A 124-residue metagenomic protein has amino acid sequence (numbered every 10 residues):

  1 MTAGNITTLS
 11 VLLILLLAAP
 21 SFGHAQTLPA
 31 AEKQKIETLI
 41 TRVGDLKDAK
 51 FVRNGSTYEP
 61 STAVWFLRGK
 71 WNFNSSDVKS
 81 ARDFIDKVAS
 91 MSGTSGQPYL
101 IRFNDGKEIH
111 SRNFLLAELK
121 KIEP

Functional and structural regions predicted by a protein language model:
M1-S10: Bacterial N-terminal signal peptides that target proteins for export
N5-I6, F22-Q26: Terminal, compositionally biased segments
S10-P20: Bacterial N-terminal signal peptides
L17, V43-D45, G93: A generic structural signal for short, solvent-exposed coil/turn residues that cap or connect secondary-structure
S21-F22, P29-A31, V78-A81: A short linear-motif detector with a strong N-terminal bias
A25-F66: N-terminal secretory signal peptides
K50, N54-P124: Compact alpha-helical subdomains of small soluble proteins
